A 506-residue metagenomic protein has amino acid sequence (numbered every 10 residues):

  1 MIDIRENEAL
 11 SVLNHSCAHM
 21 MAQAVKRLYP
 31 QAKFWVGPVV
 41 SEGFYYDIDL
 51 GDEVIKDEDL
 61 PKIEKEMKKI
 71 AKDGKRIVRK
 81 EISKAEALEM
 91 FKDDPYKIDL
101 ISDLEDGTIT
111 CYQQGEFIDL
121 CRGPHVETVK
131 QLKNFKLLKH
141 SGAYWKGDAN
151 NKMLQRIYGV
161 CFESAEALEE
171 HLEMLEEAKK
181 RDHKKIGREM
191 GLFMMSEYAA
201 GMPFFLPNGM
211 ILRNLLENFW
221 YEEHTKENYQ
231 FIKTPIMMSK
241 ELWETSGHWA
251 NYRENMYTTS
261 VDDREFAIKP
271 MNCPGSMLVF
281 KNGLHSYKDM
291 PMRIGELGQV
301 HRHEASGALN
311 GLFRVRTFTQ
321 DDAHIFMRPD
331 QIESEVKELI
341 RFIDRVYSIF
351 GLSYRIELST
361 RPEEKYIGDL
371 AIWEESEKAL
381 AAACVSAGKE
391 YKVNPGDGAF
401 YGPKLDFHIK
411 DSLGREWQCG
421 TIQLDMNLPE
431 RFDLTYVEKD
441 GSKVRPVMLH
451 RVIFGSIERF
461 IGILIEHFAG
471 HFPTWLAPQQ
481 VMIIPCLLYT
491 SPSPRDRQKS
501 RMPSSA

Functional and structural regions predicted by a protein language model:
M1-V12, A24, K33-V39, Y45-E304 (+4 more regions): Auxiliary tRNA-acceptor-end handling modules of aminoacyl-tRNA synthetases
S16-V25, E116-L132, L216, F400-G402 (+2 more regions): Conserved phosphate/anionic-ligand binding catalytic regions in large, soluble enzymes, centered on
D73-Q114, S348-Q418, I422: Metal-assisted phosphate- and nucleotidyl-transfer catalytic regions
D263-E265, P274-G283, M292-E296, V300-S306 (+2 more regions): A translation/RNA-centric and nucleic-acid-associated enzymatic feature enriched in Class II aminoacyl-tRNA synthetases
V300-A383: Extended, charged alpha-beta segments that form solvent-exposed binding/catalytic grooves in nucleic-acid-handling
R355-S359, I463-L488: Substrate-binding beta-hairpin/strand module that engages nucleic acids
Y489-D496: Conserved small/polar residues in nucleotide/adenosyl-binding loops
S500-A506: Hydrophobic alpha-helical segments, chiefly the membrane-spanning helices and signal/signal-anchor peptides
